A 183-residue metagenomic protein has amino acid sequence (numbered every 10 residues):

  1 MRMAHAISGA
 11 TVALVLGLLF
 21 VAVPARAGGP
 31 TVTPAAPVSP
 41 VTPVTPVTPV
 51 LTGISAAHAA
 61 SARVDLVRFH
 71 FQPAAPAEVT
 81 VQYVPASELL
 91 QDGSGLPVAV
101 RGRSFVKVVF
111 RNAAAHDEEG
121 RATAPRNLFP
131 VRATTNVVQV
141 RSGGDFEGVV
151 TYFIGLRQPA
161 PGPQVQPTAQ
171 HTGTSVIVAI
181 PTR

Functional and structural regions predicted by a protein language model:
M1-A27: Secretory targeting and sorting signals
P24-R183: Short linear recognition/processing motifs and adjacent strand/loop elements at protein termini and domain edges
